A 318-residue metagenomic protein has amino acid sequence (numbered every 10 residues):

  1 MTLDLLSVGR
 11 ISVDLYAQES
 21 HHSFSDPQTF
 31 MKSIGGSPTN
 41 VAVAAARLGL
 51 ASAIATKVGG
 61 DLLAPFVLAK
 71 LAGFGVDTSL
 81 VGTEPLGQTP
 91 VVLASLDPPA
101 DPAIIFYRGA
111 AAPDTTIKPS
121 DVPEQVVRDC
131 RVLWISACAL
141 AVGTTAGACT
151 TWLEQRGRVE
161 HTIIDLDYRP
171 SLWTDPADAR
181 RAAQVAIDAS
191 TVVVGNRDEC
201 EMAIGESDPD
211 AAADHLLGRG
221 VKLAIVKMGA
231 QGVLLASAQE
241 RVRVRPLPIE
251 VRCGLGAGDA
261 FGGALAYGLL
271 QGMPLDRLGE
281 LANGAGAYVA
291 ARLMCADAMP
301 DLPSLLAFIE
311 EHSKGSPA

Functional and structural regions predicted by a protein language model:
M1-D77, E250, A318: Glycine-rich phosphate/adenosyl-contacting loop at the front of the ribokinase-like
M1-L6, E154-Q155, G205-A318: Conserved phosphate-binding/catalytic region of the ribokinase-like
V43, V91-S95, G232-L235: Short beta-strand scaffold segments in enzyme catalytic cores
A45, N196, G258: Short, conserved phosphate/pyrophosphate- and ester-handling motifs at nucleotide-, phospho-/glycolipid
A51, H161, V192, K222-L223: Proline-centered loop/turn at the N-terminus of a beta-strand
A51-I135, T162, A307-A318: Conserved N-terminal subdomain of the carbohydrate kinase-like
V132-D214, Q231-V233: Conserved beta-alpha-beta core of the PfkB/ribokinase-like small-molecule kinase fold
